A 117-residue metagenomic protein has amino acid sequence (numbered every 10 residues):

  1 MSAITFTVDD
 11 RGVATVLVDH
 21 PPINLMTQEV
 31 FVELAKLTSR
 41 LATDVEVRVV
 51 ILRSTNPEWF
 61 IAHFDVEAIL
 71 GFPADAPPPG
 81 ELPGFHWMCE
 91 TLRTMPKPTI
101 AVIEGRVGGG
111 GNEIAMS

Functional and structural regions predicted by a protein language model:
M1-R53, P57, E90: Conserved CoA-thioester-binding segment of acyl-CoA-metabolizing enzymes
V16, L52, D65, I114-A115: Hydrophobic/aromatic residues within transmembrane alpha-helices of multi-pass small-molecule transporters
L25, E58-A62, G109: Short active-site-adjacent helix-start/loop capping segments
T27-V30, E81, G108: Short, conserved glycine- and acidic-residue-centered signature motifs in active-site or ligand-binding loops
V30-F31, F64-A68, M116-S117: Short, glycine/charged-enriched secondary-structure capping and boundary segments
D44, F72, M95-P98: Structured helix-beta-strand junction loops
S54-M88: Glycine- (often His-adjacent) and acidic-residue-rich active-site loop that binds/positions the CoA thioester
H86-S117: Glycine-rich beta-to-alpha active-site loop
